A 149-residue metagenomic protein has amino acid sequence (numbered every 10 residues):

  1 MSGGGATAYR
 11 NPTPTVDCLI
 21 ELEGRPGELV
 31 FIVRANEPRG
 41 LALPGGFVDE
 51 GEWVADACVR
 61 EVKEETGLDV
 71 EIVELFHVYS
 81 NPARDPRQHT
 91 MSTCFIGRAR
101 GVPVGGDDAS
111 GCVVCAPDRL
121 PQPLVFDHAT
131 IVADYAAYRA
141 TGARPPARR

Functional and structural regions predicted by a protein language model:
M1-D17: Acidic, metal-coordinating catalytic segment for phosphate/diphosphate chemistry, firing primarily on the Nudix
P12, R39, R87-M91: Residue-level preference for beta-strand/loop junctions
P14-V16, G27, M91-T93, S110: Change "...and in nucleic-acid phosphodiester-cleaving endonucleases..." to "...and in nucleic-acid processing enzymes
C18, L75, F95-G97: A structural signal for short, well-ordered beta-strand segments
P26-E64: Conserved Nudix-box catalytic region and its N-terminal flanking loop in Nudix hydrolases and closely related
L68-H77: A short coil-to-beta-strand element that immediately follows conserved catalytic motifs
Y79-P103, D134-Y135, G142: Active-site-adjacent beta-strand/loop module that shapes the phosphate/pyrophosphate-binding cleft
I96, V104-Y138: NUDIX/MutT-family hydrolases
